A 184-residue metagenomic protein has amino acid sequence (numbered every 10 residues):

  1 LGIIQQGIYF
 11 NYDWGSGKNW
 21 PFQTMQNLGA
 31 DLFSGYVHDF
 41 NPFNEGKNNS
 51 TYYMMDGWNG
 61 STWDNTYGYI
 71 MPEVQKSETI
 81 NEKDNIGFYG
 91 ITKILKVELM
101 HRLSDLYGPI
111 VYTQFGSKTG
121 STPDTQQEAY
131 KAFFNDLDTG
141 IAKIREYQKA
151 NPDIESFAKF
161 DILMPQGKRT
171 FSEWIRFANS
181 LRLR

Functional and structural regions predicted by a protein language model:
L1-N41, G46, K76: Acidic, glycine-rich segments characteristic of secretory precursors and extracytoplasmic regions
D39-R184: Structured, solvent-exposed acidic/aromatic patches
